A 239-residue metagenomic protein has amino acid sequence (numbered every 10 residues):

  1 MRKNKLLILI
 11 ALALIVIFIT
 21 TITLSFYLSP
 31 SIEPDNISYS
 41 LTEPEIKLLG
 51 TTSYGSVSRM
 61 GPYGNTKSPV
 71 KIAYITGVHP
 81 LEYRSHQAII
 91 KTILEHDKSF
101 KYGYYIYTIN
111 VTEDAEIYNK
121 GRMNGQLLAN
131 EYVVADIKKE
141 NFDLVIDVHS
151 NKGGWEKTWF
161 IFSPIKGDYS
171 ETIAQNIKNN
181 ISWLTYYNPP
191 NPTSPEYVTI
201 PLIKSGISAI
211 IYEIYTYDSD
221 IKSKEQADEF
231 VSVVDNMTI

Functional and structural regions predicted by a protein language model:
R2-I239: Structured catalytic-domain cores with a bias toward divalent-metal coordination
